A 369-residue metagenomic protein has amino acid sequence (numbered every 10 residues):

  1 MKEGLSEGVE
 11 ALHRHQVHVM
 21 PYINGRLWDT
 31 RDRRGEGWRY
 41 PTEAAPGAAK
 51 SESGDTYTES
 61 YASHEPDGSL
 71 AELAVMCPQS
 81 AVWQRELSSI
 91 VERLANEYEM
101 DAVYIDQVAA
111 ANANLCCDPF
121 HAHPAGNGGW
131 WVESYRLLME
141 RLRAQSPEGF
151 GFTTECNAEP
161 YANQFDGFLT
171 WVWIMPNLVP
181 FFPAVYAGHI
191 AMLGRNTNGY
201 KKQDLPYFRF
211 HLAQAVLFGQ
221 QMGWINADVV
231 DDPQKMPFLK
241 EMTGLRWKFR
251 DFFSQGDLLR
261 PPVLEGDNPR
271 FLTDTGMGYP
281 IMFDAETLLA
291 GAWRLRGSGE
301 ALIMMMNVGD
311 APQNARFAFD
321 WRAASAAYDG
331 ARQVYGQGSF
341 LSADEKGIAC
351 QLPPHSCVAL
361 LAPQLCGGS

Functional and structural regions predicted by a protein language model:
M1-V19: Aromatic-lined substrate-binding rim segments of carbohydrate-active enzymes
G4, G8, W83-L94, L138 (+2 more regions): Alpha-helical packing segments of well-folded alpha/beta enzyme cores
V19-Y98, F182: Active-site-adjacent "subsite" loops/lids of carbohydrate-active enzymes
R26-L27, A109, E159, V229: Conserved beta-strand edge residues that scaffold enzyme active sites
V75-N163: Active-site neighborhood of glycoside hydrolase catalytic domains
W131-Y335: Active-site-proximal substrate-binding groove within the catalytic cores of carbohydrate-active enzymes
D329-G347: Solvent-exposed beta-strand/loop surfaces of large extracellular or lumenal domains
S342-S369: C-terminal beta-strand-rich structural cap/linker in extracellular carbohydrate-active enzymes
